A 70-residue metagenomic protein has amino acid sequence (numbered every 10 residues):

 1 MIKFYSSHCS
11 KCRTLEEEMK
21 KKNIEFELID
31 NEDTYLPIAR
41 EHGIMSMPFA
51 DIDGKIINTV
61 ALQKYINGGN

Functional and structural regions predicted by a protein language model:
M1, Y35, G69: Extracytoplasmic thiol/disulfide redox context detector
M1-I24: Local sequence-structure signature of Cys/Sec-based thiol-disulfide redox active-site neighborhoods
E17, P37, P48: Surface-exposed charge patches
E17-M19, H42, Y65: Short, glycine/charged-enriched secondary-structure capping and boundary segments
E25-T34: A short beta-strand-loop structural module common to alpha/beta enzyme folds
L36-R40, L62: Short, charged, surface-exposed secondary-structure boundary motifs
R40-A50: Structural micro-motif
D51-N70: Non-catalytic, surface beta->alpha helical segment in thiol-disulfide oxidoreductase systems
